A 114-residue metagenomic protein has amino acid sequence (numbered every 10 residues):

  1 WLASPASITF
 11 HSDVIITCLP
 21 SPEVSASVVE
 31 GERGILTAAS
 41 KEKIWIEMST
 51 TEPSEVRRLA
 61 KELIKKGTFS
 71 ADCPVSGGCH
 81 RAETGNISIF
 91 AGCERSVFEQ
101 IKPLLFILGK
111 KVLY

Functional and structural regions predicted by a protein language model:
W1-S70: Rossmann-fold NAD(P) dinucleotide-binding segment
L19, T50-Y114: Rossmann-fold dinucleotide-binding core
